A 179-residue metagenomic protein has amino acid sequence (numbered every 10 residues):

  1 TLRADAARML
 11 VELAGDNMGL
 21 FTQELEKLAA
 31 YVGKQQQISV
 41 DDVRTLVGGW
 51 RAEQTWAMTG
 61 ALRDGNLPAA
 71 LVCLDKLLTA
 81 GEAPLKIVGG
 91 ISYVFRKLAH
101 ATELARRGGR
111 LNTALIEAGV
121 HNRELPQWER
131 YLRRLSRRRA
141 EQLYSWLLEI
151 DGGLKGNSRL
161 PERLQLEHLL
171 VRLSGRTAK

Functional and structural regions predicted by a protein language model:
T1-T59, D151-P161, Q165-K179: Non-catalytic interfacial helical region
Q35-R139, T177-A178: Small-residue-rich helix-loop
Q127-R159: C-terminal capping/gating helix-and-loop segments adjacent to ligand/active sites or protein-protein/ligand interfaces
